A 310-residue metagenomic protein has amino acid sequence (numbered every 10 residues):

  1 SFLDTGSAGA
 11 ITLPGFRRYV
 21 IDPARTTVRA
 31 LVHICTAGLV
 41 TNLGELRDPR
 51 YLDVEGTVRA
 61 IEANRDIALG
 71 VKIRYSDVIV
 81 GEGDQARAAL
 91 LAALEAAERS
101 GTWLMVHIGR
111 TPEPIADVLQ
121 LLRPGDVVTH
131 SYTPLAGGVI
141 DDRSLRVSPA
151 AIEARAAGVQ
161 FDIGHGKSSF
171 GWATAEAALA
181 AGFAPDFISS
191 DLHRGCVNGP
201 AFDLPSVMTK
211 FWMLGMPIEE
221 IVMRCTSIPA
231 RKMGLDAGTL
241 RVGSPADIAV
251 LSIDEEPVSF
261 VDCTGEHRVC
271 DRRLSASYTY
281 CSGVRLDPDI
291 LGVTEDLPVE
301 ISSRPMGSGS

Functional and structural regions predicted by a protein language model:
S1-S76: Divalent-metal coordination cores built from histidine and acidic residues
P14-G15, V40-E45, G83-Q85, A116-L119 (+5 more regions): Short acidic, glycine/serine/threonine-rich loops at helix termini
A68-V71, G125, P185, A276: Core-facing hydrophobic residues within beta-strands of well-ordered domains
D77-N198: Active-site core of metal-dependent hydrolases
R123, R241-S244, C281: Residue-level recognition of short, solvent-exposed, well-ordered loop/turn junctions that link secondary-structure
A173-E255: His/Asp/Glu-enriched, well-ordered alpha-helical/loop segment that forms or immediately abuts the divalent-metal
A246-V299: C-terminal cap of metal-dependent C-N hydrolases
T294-S310: Long, low-complexity intrinsically disordered regions
